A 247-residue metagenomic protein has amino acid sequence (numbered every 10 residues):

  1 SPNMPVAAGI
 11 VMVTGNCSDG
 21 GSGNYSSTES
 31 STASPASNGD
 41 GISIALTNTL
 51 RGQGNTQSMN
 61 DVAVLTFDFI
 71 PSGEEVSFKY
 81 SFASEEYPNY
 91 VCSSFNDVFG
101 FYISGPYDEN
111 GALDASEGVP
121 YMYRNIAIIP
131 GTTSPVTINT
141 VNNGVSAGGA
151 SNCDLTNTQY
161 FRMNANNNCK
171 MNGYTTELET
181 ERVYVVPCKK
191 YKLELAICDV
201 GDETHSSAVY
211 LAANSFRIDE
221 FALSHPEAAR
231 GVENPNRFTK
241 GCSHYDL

Functional and structural regions predicted by a protein language model:
S1-L247: Aromatic (Trp/Tyr/Phe) and Gly/Pro-enriched flexible surface segments
